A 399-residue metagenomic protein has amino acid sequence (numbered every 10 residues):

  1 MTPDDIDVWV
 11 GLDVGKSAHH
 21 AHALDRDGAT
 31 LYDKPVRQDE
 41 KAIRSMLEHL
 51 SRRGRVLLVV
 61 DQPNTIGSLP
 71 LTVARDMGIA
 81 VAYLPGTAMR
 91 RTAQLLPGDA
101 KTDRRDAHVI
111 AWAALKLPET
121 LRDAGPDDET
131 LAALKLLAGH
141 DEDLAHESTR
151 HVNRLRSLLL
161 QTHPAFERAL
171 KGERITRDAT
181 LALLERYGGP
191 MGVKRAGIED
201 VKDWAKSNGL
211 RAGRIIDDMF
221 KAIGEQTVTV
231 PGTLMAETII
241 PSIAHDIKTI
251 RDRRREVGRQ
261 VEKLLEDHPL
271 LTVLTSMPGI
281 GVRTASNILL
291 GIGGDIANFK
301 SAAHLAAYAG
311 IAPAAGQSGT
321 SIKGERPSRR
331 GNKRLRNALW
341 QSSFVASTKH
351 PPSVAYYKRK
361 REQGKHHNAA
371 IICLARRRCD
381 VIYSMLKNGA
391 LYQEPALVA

Functional and structural regions predicted by a protein language model:
M1-A399: A detector of single, family-specific signature residues that are central to catalytic or substrate-handling motifs
